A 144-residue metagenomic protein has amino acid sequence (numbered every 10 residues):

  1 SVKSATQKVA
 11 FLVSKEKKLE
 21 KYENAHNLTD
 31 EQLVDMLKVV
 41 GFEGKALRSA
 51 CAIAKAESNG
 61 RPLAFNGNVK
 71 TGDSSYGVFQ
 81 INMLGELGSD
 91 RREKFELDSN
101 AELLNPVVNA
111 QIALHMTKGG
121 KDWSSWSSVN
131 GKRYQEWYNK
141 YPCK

Functional and structural regions predicted by a protein language model:
S1-K18: Extracellular/lumenal/periplasmic "stalk" regions immediately C-terminal to a signal peptide or transmembrane helix
K3-T6, N27, E31, G131-K132: Low-complexity, intrinsically disordered regions enriched in charged/polar residues
A5, A10, A25, A46 (+4 more regions): A sequence-composition feature that detects small, non-aromatic residues
V13-G60: Export/targeting segments at the very N-terminus of extracytoplasmic proteins
S49, L63-K70, S74-K144: Catalytic and binding regions of secreted/periplasmic enzymes and modules that target cell-wall glycans
